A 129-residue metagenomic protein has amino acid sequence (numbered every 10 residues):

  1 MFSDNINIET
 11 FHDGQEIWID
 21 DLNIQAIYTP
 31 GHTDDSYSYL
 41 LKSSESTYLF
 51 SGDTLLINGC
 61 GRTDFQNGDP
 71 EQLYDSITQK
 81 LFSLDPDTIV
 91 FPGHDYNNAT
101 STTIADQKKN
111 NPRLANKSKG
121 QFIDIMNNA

Functional and structural regions predicted by a protein language model:
M1-Q25, T47, K109-R113: Active-site HxH/HxHxD metal-binding segment of metal-dependent hydrolases
N23, T33-A129: Metallo-beta-lactamase
T29: Hydrophobic alpha-helical positions that pack around
